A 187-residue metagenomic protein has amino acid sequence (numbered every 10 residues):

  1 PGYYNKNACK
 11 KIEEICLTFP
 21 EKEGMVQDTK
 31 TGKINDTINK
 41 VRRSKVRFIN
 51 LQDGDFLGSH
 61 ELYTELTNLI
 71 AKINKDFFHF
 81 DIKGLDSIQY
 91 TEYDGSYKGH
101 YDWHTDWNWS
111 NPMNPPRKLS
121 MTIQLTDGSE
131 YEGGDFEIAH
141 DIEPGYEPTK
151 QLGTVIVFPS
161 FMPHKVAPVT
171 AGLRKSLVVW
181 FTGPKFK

Functional and structural regions predicted by a protein language model:
P1-F78: Non-heme Fe(II)/2-oxoglutarate
H60-K187: Catalytic core of non-heme Fe(II) oxygenases with the double-stranded beta-helix
